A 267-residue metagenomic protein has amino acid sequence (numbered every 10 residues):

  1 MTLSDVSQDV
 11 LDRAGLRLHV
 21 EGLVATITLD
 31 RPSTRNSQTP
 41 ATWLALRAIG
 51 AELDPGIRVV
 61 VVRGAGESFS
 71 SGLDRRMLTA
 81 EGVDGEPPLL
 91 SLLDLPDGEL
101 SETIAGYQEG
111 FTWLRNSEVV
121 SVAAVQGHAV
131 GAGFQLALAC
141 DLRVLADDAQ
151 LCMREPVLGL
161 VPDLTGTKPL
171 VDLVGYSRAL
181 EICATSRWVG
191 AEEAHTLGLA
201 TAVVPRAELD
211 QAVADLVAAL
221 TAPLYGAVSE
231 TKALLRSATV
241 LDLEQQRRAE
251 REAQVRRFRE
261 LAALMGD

Functional and structural regions predicted by a protein language model:
M1-A65: Conserved CoA-thioester-binding segment of acyl-CoA-metabolizing enzymes
M1-G22, L53, S186-A191, A207 (+2 more regions): C-terminal alpha-helix plus adjacent terminal tail
V10, T112-Y225: Crotonase-fold acyl-CoA enzyme core
T34, G64-E109: Glycine- (often His-adjacent) and acidic-residue-rich active-site loop that binds/positions the CoA thioester
A41-A45, G106, W113, A212 (+2 more regions): Charged catalytic carboxylate motif
E67-S71, V130-G131, L235: Short, active-site-adjacent cap segments at secondary-structure transitions
R75, Y107, T167, Y176-A179 (+3 more regions): A general structural signal for well-ordered alpha-helical segments in protein cores
